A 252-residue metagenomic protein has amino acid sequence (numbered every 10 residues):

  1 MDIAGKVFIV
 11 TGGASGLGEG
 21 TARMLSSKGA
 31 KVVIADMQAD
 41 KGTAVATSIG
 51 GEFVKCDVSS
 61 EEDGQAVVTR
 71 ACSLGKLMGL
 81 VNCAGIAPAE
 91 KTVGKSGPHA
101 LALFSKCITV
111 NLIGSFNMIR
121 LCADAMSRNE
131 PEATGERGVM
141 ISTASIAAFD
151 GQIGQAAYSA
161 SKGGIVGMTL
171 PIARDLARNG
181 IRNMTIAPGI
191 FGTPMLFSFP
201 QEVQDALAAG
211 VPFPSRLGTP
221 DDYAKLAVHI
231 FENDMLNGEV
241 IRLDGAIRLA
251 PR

Functional and structural regions predicted by a protein language model:
D2-V33, I172: Canonical Rossmann dinucleotide-binding motif of NAD(H)/NADP(H)-dependent dehydrogenases/reductases, specifically
M78, I86, G97-I119, M140-I141 (+2 more regions): Catalytic Tyr-X3-Lys loop
I86-S105, D124, R128-E136, G154-A157 (+1 more regions): Conserved mid-core segment of classical short-chain dehydrogenase/reductases
T109, E202-D222: Catalytic Tyr-x(3-8)-Lys segment
D124, A173-D175: Alpha-helical segment proximal to the catalytic Tyr-Lys
S145: Residue(s) in the substrate-gating loop at a strand-loop-helix junction that position the organic substrate next
A177-R182, L236-E239: Short, small/polar-rich loop/turn modules that mediate ligand/substrate recognition or access, typified
T219-L243, R248: C-terminal substrate-recognition "lid" of short-chain dehydrogenase/reductases
